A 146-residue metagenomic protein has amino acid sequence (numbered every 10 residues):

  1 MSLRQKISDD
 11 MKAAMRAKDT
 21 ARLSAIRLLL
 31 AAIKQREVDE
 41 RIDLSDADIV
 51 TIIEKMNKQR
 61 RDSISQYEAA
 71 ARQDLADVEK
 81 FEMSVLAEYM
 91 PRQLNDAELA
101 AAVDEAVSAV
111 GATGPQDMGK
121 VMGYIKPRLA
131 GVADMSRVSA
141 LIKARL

Functional and structural regions predicted by a protein language model:
M1-L146: Charged, compositionally biased, marginally structured helical/coil segments
